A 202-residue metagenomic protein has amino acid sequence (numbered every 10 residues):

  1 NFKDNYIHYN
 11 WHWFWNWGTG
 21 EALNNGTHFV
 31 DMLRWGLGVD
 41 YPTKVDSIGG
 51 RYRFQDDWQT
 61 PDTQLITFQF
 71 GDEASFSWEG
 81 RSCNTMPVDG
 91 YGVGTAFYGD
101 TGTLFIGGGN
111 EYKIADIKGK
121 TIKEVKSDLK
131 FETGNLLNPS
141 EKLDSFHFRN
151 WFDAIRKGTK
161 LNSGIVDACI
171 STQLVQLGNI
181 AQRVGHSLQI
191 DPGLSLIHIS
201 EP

Functional and structural regions predicted by a protein language model:
N1-W58, F68, F76, N84-D89 (+5 more regions): Predominantly a Rossmann-like dinucleotide-binding segment in NAD(P)-dependent oxidoreductases
D56-W58, Q69-S145: NAD(P)-dinucleotide binding in Rossmann-like oxidoreductases
D57-D62, G178-I180: Short glycine/threonine-rich loop-to-helix capping motif typified by GTGT followed within a few residues by an Asp-Pro
F97, T101-G107, L161-G164, A168-V175: C-terminal substrate/ligand-recognition segments
I122-S127, D153-I170: Glycine- and charged-residue-rich phosphate/anionic-cofactor binding loop of Rossmann-like
H147, L174-V184: Stable alpha-helical structural segments in soluble proteins, enriched in small hydrophobic residues
A181-L194: C-terminal capping/lid region of NAD(P)-dependent oxidoreductase domains
S195-P202: Residue-level detector of conserved catalytic or cofactor/ligand-binding positions in enzyme active sites
